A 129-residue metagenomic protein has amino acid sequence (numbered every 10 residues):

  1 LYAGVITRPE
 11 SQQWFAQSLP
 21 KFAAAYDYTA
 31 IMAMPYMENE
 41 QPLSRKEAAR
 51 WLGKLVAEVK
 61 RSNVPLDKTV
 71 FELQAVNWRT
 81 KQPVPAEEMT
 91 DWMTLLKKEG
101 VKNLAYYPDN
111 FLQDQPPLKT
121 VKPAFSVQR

Functional and structural regions predicted by a protein language model:
L1-R8, A33-M37: Aromatic-lined carbohydrate-binding surfaces of glycoside hydrolases
T7-F22: Distinct, well-ordered alpha-helical segments
A25-P42, A48-L52, E58, S62-R129: Substrate-binding cleft of secreted/luminal carbohydrate-active enzymes
